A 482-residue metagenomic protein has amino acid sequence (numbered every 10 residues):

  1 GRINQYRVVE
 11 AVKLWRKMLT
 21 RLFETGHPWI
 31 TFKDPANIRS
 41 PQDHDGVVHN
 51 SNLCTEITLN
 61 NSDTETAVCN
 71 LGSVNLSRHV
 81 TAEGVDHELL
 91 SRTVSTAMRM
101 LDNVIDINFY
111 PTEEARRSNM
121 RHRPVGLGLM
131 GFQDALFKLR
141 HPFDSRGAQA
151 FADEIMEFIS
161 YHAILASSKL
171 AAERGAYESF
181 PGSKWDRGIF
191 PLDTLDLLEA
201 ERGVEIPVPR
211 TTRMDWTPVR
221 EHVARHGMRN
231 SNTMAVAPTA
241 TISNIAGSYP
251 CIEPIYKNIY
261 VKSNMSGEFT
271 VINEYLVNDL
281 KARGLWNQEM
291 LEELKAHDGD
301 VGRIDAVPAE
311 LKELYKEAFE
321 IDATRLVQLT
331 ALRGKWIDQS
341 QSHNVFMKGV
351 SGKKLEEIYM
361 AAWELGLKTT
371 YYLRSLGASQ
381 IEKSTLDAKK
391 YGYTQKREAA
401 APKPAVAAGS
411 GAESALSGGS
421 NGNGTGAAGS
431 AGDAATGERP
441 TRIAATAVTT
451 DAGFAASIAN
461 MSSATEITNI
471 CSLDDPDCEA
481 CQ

Functional and structural regions predicted by a protein language model:
G1-T25: Polar, glycine-rich mid-to-C-terminal structural blocks that act as macromolecule-binding/assembly scaffolds
Q5-V9, Q42-D45, T58-D63, T81-R92 (+10 more regions): Alpha-helix capping and helix-loop boundary segments enriched in small/acidic/polar residues
L22-N119, P124, G131-L139, S248-Y275 (+2 more regions): Function-dense linear segments that define catalytic or interfacial modules in macromolecule-processing proteins
E24, W29-F32, N70-N75, P124-G126 (+11 more regions): Structured core elements
F32-D43, E114-V125, Q149-E154, K169-L197 (+4 more regions): A glycine-rich phosphate-binding loop feature that marks nucleotide/adenosyl-phosphate handling sites
T58-N60, L101-D106, A176, P209-R213 (+2 more regions): Catalytic alpha/beta core of large soluble enzyme barrels
T93-R116, P142-T239, A309-E313, Q341-S342 (+1 more regions): Internal maturation/activation junctions in enzymes
S384-Q482: Acidic, low-complexity intrinsically disordered tails
